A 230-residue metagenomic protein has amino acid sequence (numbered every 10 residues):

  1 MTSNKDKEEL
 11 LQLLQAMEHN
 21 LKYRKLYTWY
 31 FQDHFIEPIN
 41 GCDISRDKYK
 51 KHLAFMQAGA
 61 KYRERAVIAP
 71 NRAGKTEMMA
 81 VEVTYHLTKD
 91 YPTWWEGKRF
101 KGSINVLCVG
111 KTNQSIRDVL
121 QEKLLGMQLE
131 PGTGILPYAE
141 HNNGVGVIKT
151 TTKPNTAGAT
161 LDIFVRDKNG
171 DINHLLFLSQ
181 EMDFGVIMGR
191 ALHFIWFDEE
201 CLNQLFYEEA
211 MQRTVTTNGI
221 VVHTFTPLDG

Functional and structural regions predicted by a protein language model:
M1-G230: Phosphate/NTP-binding elements of NTP-utilizing enzymes
